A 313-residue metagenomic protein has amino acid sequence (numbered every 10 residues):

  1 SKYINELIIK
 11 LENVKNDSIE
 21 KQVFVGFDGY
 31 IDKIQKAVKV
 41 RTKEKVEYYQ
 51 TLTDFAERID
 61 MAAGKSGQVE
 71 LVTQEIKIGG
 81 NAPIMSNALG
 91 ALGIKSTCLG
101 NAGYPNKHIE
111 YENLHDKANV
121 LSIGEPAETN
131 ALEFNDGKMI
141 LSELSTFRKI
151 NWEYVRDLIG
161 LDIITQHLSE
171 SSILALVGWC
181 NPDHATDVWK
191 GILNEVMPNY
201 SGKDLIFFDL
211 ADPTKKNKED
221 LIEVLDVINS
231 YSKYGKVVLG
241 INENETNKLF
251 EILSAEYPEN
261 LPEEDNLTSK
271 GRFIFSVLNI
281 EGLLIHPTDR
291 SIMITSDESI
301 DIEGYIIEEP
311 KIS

Functional and structural regions predicted by a protein language model:
S1-K65, E70-N81, G90-T97, N101-I300 (+1 more regions): Ribokinase/PfkB-type carbohydrate-kinase core domain
